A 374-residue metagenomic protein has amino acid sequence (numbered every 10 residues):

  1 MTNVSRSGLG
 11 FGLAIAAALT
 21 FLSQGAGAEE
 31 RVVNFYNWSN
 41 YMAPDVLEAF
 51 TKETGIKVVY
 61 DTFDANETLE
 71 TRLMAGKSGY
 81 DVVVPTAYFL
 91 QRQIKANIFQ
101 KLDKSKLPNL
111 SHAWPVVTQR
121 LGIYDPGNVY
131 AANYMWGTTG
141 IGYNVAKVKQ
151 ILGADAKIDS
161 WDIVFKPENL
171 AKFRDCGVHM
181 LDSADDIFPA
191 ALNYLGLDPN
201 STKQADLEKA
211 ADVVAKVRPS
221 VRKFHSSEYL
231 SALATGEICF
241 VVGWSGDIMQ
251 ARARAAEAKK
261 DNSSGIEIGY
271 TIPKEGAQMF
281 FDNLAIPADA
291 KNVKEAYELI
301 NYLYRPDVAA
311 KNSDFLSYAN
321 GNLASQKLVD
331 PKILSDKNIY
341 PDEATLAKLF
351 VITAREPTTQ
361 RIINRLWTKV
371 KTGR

Functional and structural regions predicted by a protein language model:
M1-L13: Bacterial N-terminal signal peptides that target proteins for export
G10-L22: Bacterial N-terminal signal peptides
E29-Q93: Early extracytoplasmic/lumenal segment of secretory-pathway proteins
S78-V82, Q100-A146: A structural signal for short loop-to-beta-strand junctions that line the ligand-binding cleft of periplasmic/secreted
Q100-S111, D162, K259-Q278, P287-D289: Short beta-strand->loop
C176-A191, L195-G269: Ligand-binding pocket segment of bilobal, Venus flytrap-like solute-binding proteins
S231, E343-R374: Conserved C-terminal helix/tail region of periplasmic/extracytoplasmic solute-binding proteins
D282, P287-K348: Mature extracytoplasmic/periplasmic domains
